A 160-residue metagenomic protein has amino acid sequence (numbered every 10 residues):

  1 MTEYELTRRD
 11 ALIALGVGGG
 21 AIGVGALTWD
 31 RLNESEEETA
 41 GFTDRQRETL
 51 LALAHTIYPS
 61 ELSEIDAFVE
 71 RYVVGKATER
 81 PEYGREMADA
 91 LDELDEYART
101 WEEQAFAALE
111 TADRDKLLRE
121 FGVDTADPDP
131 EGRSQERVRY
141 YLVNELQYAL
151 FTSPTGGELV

Functional and structural regions predicted by a protein language model:
M1-T2, Q104: Short, flexible active-site loop motifs that bind/organize anionic cofactors or intermediates
E3-D10, L15, G19-E61: C-terminal segment of N-terminal export signals and the immediately downstream linker at the start of the mature
G16-G25, G41, G75, G84 (+3 more regions): Residue-identity detector for glycine
S35, S60-S63, S134, S153: Generic serine detector
A40, D44-E48, P59, S63 (+3 more regions): Soluble non-cytosolic domains of exported or imported proteins
A52, E70-R80, D89-V160: Mature-region segments of soluble proteins
